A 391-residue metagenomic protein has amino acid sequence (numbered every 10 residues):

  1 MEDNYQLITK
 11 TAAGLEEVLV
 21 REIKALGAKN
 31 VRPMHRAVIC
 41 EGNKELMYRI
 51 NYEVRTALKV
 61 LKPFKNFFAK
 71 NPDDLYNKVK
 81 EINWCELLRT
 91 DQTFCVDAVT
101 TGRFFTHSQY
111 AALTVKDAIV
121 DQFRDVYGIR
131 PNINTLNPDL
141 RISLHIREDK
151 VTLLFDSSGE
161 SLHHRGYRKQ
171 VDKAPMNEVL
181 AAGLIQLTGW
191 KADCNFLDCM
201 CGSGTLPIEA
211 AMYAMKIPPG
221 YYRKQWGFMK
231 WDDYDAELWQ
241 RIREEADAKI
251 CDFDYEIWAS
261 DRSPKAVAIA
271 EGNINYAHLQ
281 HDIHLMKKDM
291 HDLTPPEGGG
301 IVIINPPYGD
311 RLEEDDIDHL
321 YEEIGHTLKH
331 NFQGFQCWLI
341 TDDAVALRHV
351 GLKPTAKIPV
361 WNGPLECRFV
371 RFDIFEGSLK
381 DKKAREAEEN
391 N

Functional and structural regions predicted by a protein language model:
E2-P138, N390-N391: Non-catalytic nucleic-acid substrate-recognition regions in nucleic-acid-modifying enzymes
T11, D261, T341: Short beta-strand/turn micro-motifs composed of small residues that flank or help shape donor/cofactor-binding pockets
R49, V54, E160-R165, K169 (+1 more regions): Flexible, glycine-/basic-rich loop-and-beta segments that form/coincide with the SAM-dependent methyltransferase
T101-F104, S161, P307-R311: A short, flexible beta-alpha/helix-coil linker loop
I142-S158, V370, L379: C-terminal edge-of-domain segments
L154-L187: SAM-dependent Rossmann-like transferase core, predominantly class I methyltransferases with a strong bias toward
M176-P295, D310, D318-L320: Conserved S-adenosyl-L-methionine
D289-D292, P296-N391: C-terminal catalytic and target-recognition region of SAM-dependent MTase-like enzymes, primarily methyltransferases
